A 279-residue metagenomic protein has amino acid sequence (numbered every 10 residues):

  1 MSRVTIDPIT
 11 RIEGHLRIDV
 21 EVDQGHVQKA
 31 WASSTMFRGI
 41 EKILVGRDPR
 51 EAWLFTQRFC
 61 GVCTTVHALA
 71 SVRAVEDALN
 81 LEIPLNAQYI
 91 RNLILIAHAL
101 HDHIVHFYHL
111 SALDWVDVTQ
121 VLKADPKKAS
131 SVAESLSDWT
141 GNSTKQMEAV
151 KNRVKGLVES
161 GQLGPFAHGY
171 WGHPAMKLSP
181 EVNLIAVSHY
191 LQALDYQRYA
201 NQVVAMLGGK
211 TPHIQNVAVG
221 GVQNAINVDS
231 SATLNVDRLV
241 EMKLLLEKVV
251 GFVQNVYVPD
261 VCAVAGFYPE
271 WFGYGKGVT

Functional and structural regions predicted by a protein language model:
M1-T279: Active-site bordering "gate/hinge" segments that shape substrate access to catalytic or cofactor-binding pockets
